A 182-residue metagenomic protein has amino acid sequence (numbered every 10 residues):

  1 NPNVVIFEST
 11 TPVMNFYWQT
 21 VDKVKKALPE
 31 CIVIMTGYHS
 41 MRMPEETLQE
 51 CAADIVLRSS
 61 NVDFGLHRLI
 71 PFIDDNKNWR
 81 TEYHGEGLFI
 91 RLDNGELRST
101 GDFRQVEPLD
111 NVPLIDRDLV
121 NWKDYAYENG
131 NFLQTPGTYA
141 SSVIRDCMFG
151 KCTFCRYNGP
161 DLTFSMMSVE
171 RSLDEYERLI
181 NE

Functional and structural regions predicted by a protein language model:
P2-Q105: Glycine-rich beta-alpha loop elements in corrinoid/cobalamin-binding modules across cobalamin-dependent enzymes
P2-V5, T47, C51-D54, D93-L97 (+7 more regions): Generic alpha-helix detector with strongest preference for long hydrophobic helices that associate with membranes
I115-E182: Radical SAM [4Fe-4S] cluster-binding motif and immediate context
